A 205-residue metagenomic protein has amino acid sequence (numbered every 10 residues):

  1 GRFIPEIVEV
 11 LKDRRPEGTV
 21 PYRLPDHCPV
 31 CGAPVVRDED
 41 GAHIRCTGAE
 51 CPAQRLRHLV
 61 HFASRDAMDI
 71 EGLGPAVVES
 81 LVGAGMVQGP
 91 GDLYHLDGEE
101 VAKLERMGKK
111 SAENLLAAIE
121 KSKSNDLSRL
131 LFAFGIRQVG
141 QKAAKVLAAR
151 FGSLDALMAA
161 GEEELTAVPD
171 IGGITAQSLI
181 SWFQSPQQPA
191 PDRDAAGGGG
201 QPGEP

Functional and structural regions predicted by a protein language model:
R2-P205: Accessory alpha-helical DNA-binding modules that contact the DNA backbone or grooves
